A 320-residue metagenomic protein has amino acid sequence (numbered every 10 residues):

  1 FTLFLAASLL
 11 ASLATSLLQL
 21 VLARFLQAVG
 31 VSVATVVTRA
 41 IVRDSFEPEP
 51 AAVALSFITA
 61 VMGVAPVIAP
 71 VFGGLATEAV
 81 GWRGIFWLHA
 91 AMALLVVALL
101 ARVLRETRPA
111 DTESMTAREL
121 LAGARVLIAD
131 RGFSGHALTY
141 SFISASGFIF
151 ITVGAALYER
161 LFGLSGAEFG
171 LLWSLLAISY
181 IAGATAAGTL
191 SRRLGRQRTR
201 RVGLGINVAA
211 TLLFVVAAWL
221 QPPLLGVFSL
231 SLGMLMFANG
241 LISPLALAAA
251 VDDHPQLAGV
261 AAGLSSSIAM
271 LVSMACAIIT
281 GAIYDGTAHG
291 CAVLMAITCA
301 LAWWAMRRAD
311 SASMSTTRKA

Functional and structural regions predicted by a protein language model:
L3-L10, L18-L26, G226-L232: Paired small-residue
L13-Q19, G30, A217-A218: Helix-breaking motifs and short loop linkers at transmembrane-helix boundaries and internal kinks in secondary membrane
Q19, P48, S56-R102: Helix-loop-helix hairpin linking two adjacent transmembrane segments in secondary transporters
A23-V64: Cytoplasmic helix-loop-helix junction between adjacent transmembrane helices in 12-TM secondary transporters
E106-A137: Juxtamembrane intracellular "pre-TM" segments in multi-pass secondary transporters
G183-Q197: Helix-to-loop junctions at the C-terminal end of transmembrane segments in multipass secondary transporters
R200-P244: C-terminal transmembrane helical hairpin of 12-TM major facilitator-type secondary transporters
L247-G286, M295: A late C-terminal transmembrane helix in Major Facilitator Superfamily
